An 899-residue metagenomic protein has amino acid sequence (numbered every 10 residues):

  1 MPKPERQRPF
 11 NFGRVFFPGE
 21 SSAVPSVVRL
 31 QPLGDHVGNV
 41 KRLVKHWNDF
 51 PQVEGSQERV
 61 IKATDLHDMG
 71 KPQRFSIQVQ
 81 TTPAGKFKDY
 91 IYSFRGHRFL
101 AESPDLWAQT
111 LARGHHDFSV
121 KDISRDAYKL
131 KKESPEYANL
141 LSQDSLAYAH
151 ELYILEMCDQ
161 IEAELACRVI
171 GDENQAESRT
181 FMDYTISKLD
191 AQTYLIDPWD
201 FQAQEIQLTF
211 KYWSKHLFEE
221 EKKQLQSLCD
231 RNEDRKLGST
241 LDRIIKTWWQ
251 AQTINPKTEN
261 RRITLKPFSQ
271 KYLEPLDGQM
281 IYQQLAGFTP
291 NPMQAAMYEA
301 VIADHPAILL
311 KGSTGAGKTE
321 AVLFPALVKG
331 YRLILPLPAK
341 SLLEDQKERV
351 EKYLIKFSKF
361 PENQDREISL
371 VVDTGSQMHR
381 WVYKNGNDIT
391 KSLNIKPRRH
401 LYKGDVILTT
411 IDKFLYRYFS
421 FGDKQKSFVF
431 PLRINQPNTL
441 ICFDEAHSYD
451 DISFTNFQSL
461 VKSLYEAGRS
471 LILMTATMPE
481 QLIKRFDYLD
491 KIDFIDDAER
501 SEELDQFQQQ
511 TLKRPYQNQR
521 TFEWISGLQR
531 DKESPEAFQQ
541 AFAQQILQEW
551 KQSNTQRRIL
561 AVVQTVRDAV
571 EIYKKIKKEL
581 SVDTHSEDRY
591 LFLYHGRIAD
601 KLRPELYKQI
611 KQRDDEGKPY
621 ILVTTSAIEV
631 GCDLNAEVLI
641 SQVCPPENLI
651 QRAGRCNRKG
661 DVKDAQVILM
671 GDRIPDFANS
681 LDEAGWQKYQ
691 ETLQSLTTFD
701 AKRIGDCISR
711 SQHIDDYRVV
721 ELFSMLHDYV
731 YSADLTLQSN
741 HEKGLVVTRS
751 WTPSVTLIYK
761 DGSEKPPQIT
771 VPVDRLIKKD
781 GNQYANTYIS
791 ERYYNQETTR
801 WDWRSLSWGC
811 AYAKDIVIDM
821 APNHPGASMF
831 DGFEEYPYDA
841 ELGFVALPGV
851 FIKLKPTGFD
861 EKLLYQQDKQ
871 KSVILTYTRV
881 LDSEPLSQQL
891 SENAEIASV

Functional and structural regions predicted by a protein language model:
P4-T247, D682, K688-T697, D706: Divalent metal-dependent catalytic cores for phosphoryl transfer on phosphate-bearing substrates
H305-P325, Y449: Walker A/P-loop
G330-I355, T374-Q377, M478-L482, V566: Conserved Walker A/P-loop ATP-binding site and its immediately adjacent core in helicase/helicase-like ATPase domains
R332-Q346, E549-K578: Conserved strand-helix element at the start of the C-terminal RecA-like helicase core
L370-N385, Q564-R567, L591-Y607, V623-E629: Conserved helicase motor
D412-Y416, K426-A467: SF2 helicase catalytic motif II
E480-W550: Interdomain hinge/linker at the junction between the two RecA-like core domains of SF2 helicases
Q544-R557, E571-Q612, C644-P645, I650-V899: C-terminal helicase lobe and adjacent C-terminal extensions/tails of nucleic-acid helicase motors
